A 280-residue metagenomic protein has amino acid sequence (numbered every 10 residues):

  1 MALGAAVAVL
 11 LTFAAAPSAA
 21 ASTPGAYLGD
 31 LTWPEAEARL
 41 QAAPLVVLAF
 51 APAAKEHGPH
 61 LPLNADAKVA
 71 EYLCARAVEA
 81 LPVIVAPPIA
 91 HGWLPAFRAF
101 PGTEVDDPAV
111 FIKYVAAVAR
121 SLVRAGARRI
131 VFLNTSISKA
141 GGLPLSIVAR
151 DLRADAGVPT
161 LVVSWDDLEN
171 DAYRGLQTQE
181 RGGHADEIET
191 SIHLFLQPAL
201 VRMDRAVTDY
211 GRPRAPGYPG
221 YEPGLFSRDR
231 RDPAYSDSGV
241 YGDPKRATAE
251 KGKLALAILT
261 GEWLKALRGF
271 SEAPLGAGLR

Functional and structural regions predicted by a protein language model:
A2-A16: Bacterial N-terminal signal peptides
A19-P95, A99-A109, K113-R280: Extended, histidine- and acidic-residue-enriched regions that form the cofactor-binding/catalytic faces
